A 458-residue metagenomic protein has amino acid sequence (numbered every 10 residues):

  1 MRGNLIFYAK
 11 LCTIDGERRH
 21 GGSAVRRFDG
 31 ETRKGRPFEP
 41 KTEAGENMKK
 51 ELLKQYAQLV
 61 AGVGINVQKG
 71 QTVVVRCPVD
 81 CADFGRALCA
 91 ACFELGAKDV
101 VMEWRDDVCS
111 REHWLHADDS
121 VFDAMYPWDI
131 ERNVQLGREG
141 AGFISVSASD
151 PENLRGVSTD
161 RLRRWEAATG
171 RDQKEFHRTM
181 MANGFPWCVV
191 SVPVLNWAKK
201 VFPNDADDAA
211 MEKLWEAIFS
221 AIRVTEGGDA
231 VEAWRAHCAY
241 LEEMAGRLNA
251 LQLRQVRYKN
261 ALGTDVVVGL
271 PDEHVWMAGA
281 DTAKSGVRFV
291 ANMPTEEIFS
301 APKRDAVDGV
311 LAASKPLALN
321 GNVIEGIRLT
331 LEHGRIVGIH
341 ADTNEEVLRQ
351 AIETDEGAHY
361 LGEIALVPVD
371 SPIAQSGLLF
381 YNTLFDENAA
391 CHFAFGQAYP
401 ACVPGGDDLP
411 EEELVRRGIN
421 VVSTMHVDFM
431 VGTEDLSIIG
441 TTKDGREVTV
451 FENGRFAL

Functional and structural regions predicted by a protein language model:
I6-I14, H20-G22, R27, E31-A44: Short, positively charged and aromatic/hydrophobic N-terminal segments
G45-D308, R446, F456-L458: Active-site bordering "gate/hinge" segments that shape substrate access to catalytic or cofactor-binding pockets
R155-V157, A198-P203, G279-D281, N322-E325 (+3 more regions): A short secondary-structure junction signal
F299-E356: Long, well-ordered mid-to-C-terminal structural blocks that present hydrophobic/aromatic surfaces
A306-D308, I324-G326, H333-I336, H359-E363 (+4 more regions): Active-site lining segments that contact anionic ligands and/or coordinate catalytic metals
G338-D407: Dual-mode signal for accessory low-complexity, basic/Gly-rich regions
E412-L458: Extended hydrophobic packing segments that form well-structured cores
